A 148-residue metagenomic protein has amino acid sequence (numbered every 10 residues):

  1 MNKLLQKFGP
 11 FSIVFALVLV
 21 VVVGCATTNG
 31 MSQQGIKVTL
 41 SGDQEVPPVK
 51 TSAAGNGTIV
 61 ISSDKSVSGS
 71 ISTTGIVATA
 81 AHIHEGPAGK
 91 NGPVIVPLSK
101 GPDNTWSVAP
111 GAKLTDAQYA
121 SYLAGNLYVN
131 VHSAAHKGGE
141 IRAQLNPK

Functional and structural regions predicted by a protein language model:
N2-F11, L19-A81, E85-K148: Metal-centered catalytic cores of metalloenzymes
